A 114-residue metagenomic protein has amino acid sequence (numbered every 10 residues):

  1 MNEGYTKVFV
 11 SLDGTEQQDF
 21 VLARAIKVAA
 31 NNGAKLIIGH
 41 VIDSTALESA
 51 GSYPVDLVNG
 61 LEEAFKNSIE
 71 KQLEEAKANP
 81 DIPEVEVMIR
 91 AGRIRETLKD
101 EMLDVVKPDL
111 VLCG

Functional and structural regions predicted by a protein language model:
M1-E3, K77-V111: Structural beta-alpha unit
N2-V55: Small/aliphatic-rich secondary-structure junction motif
S11, A91, G114: Conserved residues at the C-terminal ends of beta-strands
Q18, K66, A91-G92: A conditional alpha-helix N-cap/helix-loop micro-motif detector
L36, L110, G114: Short, structured motif recognition centered on aromatic/hydrophobic residues
D56-S68: A short acidic, glycine-rich active-site loop that binds or catalyzes chemistry on phosphate/adenosine moieties
E70-K77: A conserved short alpha-helical segment within the catalytic HATPase_c
